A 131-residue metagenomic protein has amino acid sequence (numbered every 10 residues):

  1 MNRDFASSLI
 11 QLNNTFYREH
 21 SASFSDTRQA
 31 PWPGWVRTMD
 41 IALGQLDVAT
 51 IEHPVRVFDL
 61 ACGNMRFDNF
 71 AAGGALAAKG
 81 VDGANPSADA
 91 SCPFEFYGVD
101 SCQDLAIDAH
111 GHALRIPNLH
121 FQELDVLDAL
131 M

Functional and structural regions predicted by a protein language model:
M1-I51: Conserved class I S-adenosyl-L-methionine
T50-E52, A90-S91: Short, solvent-exposed loop/turn segments that connect beta-strands within catalytic domains and beta-strand-rich
E52-G63: Conserved class I S-adenosyl-L-methionine
G63-L130: Class I SAM-dependent methyltransferase SAM/SAH-binding core
